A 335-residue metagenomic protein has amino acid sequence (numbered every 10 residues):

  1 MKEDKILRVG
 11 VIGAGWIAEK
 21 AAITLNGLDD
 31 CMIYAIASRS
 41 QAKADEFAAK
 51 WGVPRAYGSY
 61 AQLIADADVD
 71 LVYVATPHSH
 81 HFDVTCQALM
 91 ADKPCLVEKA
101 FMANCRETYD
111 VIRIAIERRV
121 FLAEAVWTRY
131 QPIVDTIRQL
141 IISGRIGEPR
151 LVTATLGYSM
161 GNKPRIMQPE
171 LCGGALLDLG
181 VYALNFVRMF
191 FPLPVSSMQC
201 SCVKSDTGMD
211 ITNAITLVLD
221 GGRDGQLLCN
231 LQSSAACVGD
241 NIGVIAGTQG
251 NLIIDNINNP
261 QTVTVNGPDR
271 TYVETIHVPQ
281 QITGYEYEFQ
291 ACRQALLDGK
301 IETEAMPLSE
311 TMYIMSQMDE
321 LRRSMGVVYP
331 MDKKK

Functional and structural regions predicted by a protein language model:
M1-E3, L71, A291-K335: C-terminal helix-rich "cap/oligomerization" subdomain common to oxidoreductases
M1-W51: N-terminal Rossmann-like dinucleotide-binding module
A18, Y57, V97-E98, L122-E124 (+2 more regions): Hydrophobic residues in well-ordered beta-strands that form the structural core
V53-Y60: Conserved SAM-binding strand-loop segment of SAM-dependent methyltransferases
L71-H78, F82-V126: Beta-strand-loop-alpha-helix segment that lines the small-molecule cofactor/substrate pocket of alpha/beta enzymes
T128-S201, D206: Predominantly a Rossmann-like dinucleotide-binding segment in NAD(P)-dependent oxidoreductases
N185-P260, A291-D298, D332-K334: Contiguous beta-strand/loop segments that form the cofactor/metal-binding neighborhood of enzyme cores
V278-Q290, M306: Active-site loop of classical SDR/Rossmann-like NAD(P)-dependent oxidoreductases, centered on the catalytic Tyr-X3-Lys
